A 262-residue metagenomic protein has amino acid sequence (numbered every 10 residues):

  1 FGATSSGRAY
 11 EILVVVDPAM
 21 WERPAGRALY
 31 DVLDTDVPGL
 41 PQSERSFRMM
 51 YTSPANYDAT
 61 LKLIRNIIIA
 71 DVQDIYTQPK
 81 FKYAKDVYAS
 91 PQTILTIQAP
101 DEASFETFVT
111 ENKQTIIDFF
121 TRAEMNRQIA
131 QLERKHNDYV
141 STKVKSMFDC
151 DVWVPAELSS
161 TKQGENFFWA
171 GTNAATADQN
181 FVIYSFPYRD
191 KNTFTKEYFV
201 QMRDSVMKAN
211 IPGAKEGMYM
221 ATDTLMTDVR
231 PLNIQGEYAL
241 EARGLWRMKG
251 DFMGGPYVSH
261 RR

Functional and structural regions predicted by a protein language model:
F1-V16, I75-D138: Solvent-exposed alpha-helical segments and adjacent loops that form catalytic or protein-interaction surfaces
G2-A9, M20-G26, D31-T35, P41-S46 (+1 more regions): N-terminal "mature-domain start" segment
T4-R8, L13-A19, P155-A214, K249: Secretory pathway targeting signatures of secreted, lumenal, and periplasmic proteins
M20-R27, A103-T110, E197: Soluble non-cytosolic domains of exported or imported proteins
L33-P41, I116, F120-R127, K162 (+1 more regions): Sec/Tat-exported extracytoplasmic proteins
S46-F47, T52-A103, K208-R262: Signature of long, low-cysteine stretches enriched in small and polar/charged residues
T107, F119-Y188: Acidic/His-rich structured neighborhood in mature extracellular/periplasmic domains
